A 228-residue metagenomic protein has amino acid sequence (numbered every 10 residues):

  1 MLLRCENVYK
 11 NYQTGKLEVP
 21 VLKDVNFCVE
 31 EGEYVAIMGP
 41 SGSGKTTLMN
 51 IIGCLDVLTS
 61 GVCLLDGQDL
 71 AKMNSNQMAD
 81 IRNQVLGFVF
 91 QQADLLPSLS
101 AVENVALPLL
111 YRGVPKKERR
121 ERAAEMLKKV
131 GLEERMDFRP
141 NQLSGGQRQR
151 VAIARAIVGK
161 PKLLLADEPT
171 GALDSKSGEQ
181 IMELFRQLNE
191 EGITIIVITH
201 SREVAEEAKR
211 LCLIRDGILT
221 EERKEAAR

Functional and structural regions predicted by a protein language model:
L2-R215: ABC family nucleotide-binding domain
R210, I218-R228: Conserved beta-strand-loop-alpha-helix hinge in the C-terminal portion of ABC ATPase nucleotide-binding domains
